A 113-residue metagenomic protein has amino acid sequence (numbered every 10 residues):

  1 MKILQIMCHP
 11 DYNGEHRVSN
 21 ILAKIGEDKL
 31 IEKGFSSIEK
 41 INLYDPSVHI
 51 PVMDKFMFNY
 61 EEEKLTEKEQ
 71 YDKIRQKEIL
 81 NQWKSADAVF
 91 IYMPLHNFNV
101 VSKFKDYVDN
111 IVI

Functional and structural regions predicted by a protein language model:
M1-V112: N-terminal beta1-alpha1-beta2 submodule of the flavodoxin-like/Rossmannoid cofactor-binding fold
